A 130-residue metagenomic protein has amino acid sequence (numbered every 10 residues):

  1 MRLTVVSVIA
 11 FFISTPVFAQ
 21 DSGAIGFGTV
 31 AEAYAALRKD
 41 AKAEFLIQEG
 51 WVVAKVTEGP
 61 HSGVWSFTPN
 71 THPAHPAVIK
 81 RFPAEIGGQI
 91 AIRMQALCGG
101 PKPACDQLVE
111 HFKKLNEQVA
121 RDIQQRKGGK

Functional and structural regions predicted by a protein language model:
M1-T4: Positively charged n-region of N-terminal signal peptides that target proteins for export
S14-P16: N-terminal signal peptide c-region/cleavage motif recognized by signal peptidases
A19-A77: N-terminal secretory signal peptides
P73-K80, A91-R93: Short, surface-exposed coil-to-beta transition loops
I79-Q89, N116: A short, surface-exposed beta-strand/turn
I86-G99: Acidic/histidine-rich, surface-exposed loop or edge segments in extracytoplasmic proteins
L97-K130: C-terminal partner/receptor-binding element of secreted or periplasmic proteins
